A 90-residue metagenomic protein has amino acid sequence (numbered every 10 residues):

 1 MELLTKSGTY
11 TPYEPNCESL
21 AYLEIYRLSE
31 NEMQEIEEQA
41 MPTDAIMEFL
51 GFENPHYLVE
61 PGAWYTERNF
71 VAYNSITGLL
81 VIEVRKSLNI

Functional and structural regions predicted by a protein language model:
E2-Y57: Mature extracytoplasmic domains of secretory-pathway proteins
P42-I90: Extracytoplasmic electrostatic interaction patches
